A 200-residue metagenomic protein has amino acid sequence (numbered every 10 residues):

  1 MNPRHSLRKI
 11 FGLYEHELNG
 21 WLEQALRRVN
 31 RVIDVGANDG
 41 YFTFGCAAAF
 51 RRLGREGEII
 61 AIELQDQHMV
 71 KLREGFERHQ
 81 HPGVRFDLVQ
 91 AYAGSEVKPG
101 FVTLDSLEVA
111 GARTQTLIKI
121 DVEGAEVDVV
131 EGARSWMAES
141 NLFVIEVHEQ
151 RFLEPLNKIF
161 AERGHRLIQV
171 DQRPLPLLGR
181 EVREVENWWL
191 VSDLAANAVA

Functional and structural regions predicted by a protein language model:
M1-Q65, V70-D87, E108-G111, F160 (+1 more regions): S-adenosyl-L-methionine
F11-I33, G83-E139, Q150-E162: Short internal loop-to-helix segment that lines adenine-nucleotide cofactor pockets
L64-Q65, E123, V147-H148: Short strand-turn motif at the edge of the Rossmann-like AdoMet-binding core
E126, L142-V144, H165, W188 (+1 more regions): Low-complexity, intrinsically disordered short peptide segments enriched in small/polar/basic residues
L142-V144, E149-P176: C-terminal substrate-binding/active-site "lid" region of AdoMet-derived donor-dependent transferases
